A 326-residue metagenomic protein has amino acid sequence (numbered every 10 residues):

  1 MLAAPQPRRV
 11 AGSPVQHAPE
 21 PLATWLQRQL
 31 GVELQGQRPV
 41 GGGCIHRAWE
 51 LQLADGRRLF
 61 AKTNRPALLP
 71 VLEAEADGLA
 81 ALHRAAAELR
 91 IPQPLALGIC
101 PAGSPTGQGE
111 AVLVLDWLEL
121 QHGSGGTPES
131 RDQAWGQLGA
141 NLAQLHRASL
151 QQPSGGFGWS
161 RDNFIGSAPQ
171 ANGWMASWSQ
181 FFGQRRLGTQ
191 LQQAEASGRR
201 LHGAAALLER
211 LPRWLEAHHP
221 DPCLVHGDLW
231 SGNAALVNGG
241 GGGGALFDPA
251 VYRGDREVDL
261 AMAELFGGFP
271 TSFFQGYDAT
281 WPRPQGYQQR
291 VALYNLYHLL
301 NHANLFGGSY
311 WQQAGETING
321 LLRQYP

Functional and structural regions predicted by a protein language model:
L2-L34: Juxta-kinase regulatory segment immediately upstream of eukaryotic protein kinase catalytic domains
A18-R28, L150-L224, V237-G239, G320: An alpha-helical support segment within catalytic cores of ATP-dependent transferases
V32-V40, R283: Short secondary-structure junctions
P39-Q180: ATP-binding pocket architecture of kinase catalytic cores
P66-A67, L97-P101, L118-L120, L187 (+3 more regions): Short, solvent-exposed loop/turn segments at secondary-structure junctions
L72, W135-L138, L201-A204, L208 (+1 more regions): Hydrophobic packing residues in well-ordered alpha-helices of helical domains and bundles
N172-G183, Q192, H218-V225, S231-A292 (+3 more regions): Active-site Asp-x-Gly
